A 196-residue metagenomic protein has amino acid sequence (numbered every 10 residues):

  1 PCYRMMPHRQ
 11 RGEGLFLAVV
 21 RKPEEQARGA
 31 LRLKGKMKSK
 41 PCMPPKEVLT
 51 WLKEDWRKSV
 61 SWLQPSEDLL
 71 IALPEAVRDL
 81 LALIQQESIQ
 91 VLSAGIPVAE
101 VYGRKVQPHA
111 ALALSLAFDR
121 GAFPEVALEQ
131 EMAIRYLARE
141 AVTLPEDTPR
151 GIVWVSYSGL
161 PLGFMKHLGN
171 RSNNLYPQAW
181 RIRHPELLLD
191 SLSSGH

Functional and structural regions predicted by a protein language model:
C2, G12-L17: Short hydrophobic/aromatic beta-strand or adjacent loop that forms the aromatic wall/cage of a ligand/substrate-binding
C2-Y3, N173: Generic secondary-structure boundary/loop-capping signal
Y3-M5, P185: Tryptophan-centric aromatic hotspots in well-structured domains and transmembrane helices
M6, R21: Residue-level detector of conserved, well-ordered beta-strand and adjacent loop positions that form binding/recognition
E13-L15, P23-H196: Polybasic, low-complexity RNA-engagement segments
